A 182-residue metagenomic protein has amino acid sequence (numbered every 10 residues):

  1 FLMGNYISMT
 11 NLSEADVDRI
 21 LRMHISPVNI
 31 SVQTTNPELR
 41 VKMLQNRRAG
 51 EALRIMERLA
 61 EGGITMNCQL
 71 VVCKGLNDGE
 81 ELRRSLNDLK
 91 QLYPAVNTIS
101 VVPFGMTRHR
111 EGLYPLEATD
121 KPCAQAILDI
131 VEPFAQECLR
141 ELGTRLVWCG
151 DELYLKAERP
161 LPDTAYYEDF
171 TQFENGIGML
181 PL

Functional and structural regions predicted by a protein language model:
F1-A95, G105-P133: Conserved Radical SAM active-site core
K90-L92, T98-L182: Auxiliary Fe-S-binding modules of radical SAM enzymes
